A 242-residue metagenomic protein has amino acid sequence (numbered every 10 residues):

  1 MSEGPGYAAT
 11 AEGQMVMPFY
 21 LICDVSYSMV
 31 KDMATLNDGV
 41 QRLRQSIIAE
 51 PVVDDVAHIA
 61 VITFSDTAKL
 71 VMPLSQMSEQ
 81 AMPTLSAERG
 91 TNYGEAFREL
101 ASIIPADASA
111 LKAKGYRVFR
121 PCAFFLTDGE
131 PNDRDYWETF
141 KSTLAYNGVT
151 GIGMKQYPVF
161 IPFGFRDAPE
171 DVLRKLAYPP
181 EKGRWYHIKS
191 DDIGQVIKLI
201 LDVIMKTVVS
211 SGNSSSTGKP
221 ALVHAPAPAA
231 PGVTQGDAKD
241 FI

Functional and structural regions predicted by a protein language model:
M1-I242: Acidic, low-complexity intrinsically disordered regions
